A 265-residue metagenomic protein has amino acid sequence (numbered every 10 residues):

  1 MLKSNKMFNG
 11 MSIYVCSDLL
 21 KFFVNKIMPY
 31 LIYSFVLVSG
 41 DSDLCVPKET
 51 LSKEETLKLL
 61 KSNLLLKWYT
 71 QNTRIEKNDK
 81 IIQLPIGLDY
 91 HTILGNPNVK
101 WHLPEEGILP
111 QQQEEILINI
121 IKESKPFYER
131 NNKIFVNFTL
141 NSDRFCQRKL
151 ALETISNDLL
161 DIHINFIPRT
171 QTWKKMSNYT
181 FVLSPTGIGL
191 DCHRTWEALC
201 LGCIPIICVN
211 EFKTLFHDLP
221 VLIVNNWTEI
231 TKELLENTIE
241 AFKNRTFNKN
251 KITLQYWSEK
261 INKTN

Functional and structural regions predicted by a protein language model:
M1-W196, I204-I223, L234-N237, R245-T264: Nucleotide-sugar donor-binding catalytic core of glycosyltransferases
L199: Short alpha-helix at the nucleotide-sugar/activated-sugar donor binding site of glycosyltransferases and closely
T228-E240: A cross-kingdom feature marking charged/low-complexity
